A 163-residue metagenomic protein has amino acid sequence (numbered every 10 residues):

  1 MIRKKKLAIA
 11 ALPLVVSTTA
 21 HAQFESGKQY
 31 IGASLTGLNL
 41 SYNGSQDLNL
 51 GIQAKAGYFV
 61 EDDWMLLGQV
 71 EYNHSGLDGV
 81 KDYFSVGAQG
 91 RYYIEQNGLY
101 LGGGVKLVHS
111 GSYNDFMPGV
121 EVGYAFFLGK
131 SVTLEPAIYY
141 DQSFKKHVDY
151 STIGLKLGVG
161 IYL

Functional and structural regions predicted by a protein language model:
M1-G27: Cleavable N-terminal export/targeting peptides
I2, F24, L38, F126-L128: Short, aromatic- and cysteine-enriched interfacial helices/patches that mediate contacts at lipid membranes
A8, N39-L40, L107-H109: Short, charged, low-hydrophobicity "junction" segments
H21-N73, T152-Y162: Short glycine/proline- and aromatic-enriched beta-strand/turn motifs that initiate or cap beta-hairpins
G27-Q29, Q46-L50, V80-V86, N114-P118 (+1 more regions): Residues that define the transmembrane beta-barrel architecture of outer-membrane proteins
L35-N39, V105, Y139-Q142: Extracytoplasmic loops and strand-loop junctions of Gram-negative outer membrane beta-barrel proteins
K55-I138, I161: Gram-negative (and chloroplast) outer-membrane scaffold detector with strong preference for beta-barrel transmembrane
S143-H147: Short, exposed beta-strand-loop hairpins at the edges of beta-sheets in extracellular/periplasmic proteins
